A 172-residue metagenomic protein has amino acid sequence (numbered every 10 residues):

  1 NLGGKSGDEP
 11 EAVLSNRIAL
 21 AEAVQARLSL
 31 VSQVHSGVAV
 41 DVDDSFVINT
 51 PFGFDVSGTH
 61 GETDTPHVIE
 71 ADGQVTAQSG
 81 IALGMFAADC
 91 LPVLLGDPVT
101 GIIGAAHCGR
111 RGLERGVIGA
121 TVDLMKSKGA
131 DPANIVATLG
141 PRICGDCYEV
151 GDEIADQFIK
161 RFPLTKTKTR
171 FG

Functional and structural regions predicted by a protein language model:
N1-G172: Active-site microenvironment for binding and transforming phosphate-containing groups
